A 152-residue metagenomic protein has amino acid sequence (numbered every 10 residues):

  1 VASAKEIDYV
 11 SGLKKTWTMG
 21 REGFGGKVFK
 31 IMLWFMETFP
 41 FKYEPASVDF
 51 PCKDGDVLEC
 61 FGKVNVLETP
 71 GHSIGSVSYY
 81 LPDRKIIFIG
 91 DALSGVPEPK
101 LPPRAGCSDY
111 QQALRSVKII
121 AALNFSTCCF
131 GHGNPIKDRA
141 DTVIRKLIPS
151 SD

Functional and structural regions predicted by a protein language model:
V1-F50: Active-site HxH/HxHxD metal-binding segment of metal-dependent hydrolases
D8-Y9, D56-E59: A short acidic, often aromatic-flanked loop/helix-cap motif at beta-alpha or helix-coil junctions that lines enzyme
F41-Y43, S47-F50, V57, K63-V143 (+1 more regions): Metallo-beta-lactamase
D152: Short microdomains enriched in Cys/His and/or Lys/Arg
